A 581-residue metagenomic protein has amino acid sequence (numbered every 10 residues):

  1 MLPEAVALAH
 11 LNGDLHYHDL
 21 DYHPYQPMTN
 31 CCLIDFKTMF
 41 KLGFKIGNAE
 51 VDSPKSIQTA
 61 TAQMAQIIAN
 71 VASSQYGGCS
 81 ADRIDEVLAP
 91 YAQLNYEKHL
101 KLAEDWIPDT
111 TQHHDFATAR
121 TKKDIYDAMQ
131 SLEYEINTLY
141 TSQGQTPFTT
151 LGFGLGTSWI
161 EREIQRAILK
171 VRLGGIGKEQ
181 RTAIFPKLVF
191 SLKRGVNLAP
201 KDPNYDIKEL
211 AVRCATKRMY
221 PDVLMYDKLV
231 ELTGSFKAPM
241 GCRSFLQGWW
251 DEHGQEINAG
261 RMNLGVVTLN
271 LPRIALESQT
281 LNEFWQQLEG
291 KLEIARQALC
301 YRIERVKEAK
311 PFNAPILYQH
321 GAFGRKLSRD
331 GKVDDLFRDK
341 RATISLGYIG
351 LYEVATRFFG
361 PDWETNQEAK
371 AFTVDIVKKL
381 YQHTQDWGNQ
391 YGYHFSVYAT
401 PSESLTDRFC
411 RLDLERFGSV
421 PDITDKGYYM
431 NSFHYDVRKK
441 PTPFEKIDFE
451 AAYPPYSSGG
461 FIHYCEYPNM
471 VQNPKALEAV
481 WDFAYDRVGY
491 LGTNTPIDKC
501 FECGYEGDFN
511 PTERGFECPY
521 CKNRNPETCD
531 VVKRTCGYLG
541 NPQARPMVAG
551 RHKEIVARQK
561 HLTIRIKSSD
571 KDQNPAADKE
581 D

Functional and structural regions predicted by a protein language model:
M1-K340, P361-D362, N366-E527, V531: Conserved catalytic cores of very large enzyme subunits
E86, I344-R357, K378, R534: Contiguous, well-ordered alpha-helical segments that form the cores/surfaces of helical PPI scaffolds
K123-E133, R357, V548-V556: Metallocofactor- and cofactor-centric catalytic cores in central/energy metabolism, strongly enriched
L271, R341-S345, K533-C536, A544: Generic secondary-structure boundary/loop-capping signal
G347-G350, G459, G537, G550: Glycine-centered flexibility sites
K522-D572: Long insertion/accessory domains within large nucleic-acid-processing enzymes
A577-D581: Short, low-complexity, charge-dense intrinsically disordered segments
